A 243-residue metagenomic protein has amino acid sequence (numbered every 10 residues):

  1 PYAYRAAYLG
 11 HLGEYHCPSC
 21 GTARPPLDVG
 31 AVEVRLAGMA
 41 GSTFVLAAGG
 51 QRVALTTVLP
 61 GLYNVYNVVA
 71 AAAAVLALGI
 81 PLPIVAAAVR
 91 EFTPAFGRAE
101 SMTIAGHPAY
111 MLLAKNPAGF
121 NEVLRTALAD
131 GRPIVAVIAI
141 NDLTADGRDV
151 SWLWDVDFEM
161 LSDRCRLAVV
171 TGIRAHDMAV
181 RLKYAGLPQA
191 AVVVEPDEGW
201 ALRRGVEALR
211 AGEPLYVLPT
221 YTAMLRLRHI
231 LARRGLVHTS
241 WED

Functional and structural regions predicted by a protein language model:
P1-R52: Extended acidic/charged loop-beta regions that coordinate divalent cations and stabilize anionic phosphate/carboxylate
L9-R24, A73-L82, A87-D243: ATP-dependent carboxylate-amine ligase
G41-V45, L59, P94, W152: Membrane-targeting and insertion segments and their boundary/processing signals
A48-T57, M102-H107: Glycine/charged-rich beta-loop-alpha catalytic/anionic-binding loops adjacent to active sites
V53-G61, A191-V193: General secondary-structure propensity
L59-A70, F96-G97: Short glycine/threonine-rich catalytic loop with a Thr-x-Gly-x-Asp
